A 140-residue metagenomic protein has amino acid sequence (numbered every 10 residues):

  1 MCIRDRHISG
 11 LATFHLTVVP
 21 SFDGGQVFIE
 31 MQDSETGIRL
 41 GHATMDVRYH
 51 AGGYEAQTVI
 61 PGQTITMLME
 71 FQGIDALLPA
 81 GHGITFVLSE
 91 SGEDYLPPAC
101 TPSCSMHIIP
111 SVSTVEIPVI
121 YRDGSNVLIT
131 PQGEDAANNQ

Functional and structural regions predicted by a protein language model:
M1: Sequence context surrounding c-type heme c attachment/ligation sites in exported
R4-Q140: Glycine/threonine-rich phosphate-binding loop and adjacent beta-strand/alpha-helix elements that clamp
